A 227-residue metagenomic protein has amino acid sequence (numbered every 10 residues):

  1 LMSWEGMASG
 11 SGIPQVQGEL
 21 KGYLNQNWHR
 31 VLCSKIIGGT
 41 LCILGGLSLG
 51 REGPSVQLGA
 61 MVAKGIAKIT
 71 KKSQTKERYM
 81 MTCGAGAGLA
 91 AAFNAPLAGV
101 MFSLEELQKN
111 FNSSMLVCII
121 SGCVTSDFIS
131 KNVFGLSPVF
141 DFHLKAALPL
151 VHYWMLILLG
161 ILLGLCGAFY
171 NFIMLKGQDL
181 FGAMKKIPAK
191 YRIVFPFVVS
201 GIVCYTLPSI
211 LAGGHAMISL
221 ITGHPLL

Functional and structural regions predicted by a protein language model:
L1-L227: Alpha-helical transmembrane segments and immediately membrane-proximal extracytoplasmic
